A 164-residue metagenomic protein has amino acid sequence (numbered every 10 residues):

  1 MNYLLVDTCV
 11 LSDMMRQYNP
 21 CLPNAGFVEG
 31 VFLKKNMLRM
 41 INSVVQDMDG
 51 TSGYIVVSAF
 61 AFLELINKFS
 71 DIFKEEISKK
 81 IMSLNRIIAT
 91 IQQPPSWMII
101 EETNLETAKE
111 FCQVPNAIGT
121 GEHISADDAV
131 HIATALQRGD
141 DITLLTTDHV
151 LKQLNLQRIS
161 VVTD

Functional and structural regions predicted by a protein language model:
M1-F60, I72-M82: Short, well-structured N-terminal submotif of metal-dependent ribonuclease cores
M1-L5, Y18-G30, I132-D164: Acidic, PIN/NYN-like endoribonuclease modules and their adjacent C-terminal/linker elements
V10-M14, N67, K80-M98, T103-F111 (+1 more regions): Anionic, Ser/Thr-rich low-complexity intrinsically disordered regions
G50, D71-E75, Q93-W97, A117-T120: General structural signal for alpha-helix termini and helix-helix connectors
S58, D127, T147: Replace "coordinates the UDP/GDP/TDP-sugar" with "coordinates nucleotide-activated sugar donors
I66-S70, L136: Short, amphipathic alpha-helical segments that act as regulatory/interfacial helices in nucleotide-processing proteins
S96-T143: Active-site neighborhoods of divalent-metal-dependent phosphate/nucleic-acid chemistry enzymes
